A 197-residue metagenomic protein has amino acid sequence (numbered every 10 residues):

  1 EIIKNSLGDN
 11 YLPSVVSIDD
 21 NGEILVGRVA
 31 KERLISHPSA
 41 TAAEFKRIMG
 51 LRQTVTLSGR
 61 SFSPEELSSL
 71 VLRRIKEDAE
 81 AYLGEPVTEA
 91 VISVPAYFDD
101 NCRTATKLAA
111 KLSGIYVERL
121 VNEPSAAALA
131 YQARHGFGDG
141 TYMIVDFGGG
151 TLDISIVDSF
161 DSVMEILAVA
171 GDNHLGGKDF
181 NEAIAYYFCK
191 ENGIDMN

Functional and structural regions predicted by a protein language model:
E1-L51, T56-S61, L70, E77-N197: Oxyanion-binding/catalytic loops of NTP- or PPi-dependent enzymes
P64: Residue-level marker of regulatory loop/turn positions in helix-turn-helix DNA-binding domains and in histidine
